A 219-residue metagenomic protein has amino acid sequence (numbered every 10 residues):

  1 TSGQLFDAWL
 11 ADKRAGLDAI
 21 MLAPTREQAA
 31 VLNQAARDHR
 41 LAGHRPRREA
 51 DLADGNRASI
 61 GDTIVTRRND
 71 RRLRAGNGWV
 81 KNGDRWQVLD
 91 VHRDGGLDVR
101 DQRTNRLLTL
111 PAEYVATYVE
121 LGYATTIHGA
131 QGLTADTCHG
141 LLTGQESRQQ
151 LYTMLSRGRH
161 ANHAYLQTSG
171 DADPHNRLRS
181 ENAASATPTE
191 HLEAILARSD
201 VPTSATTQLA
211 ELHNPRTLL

Functional and structural regions predicted by a protein language model:
T1-R106, N176, S180-L219: Conserved helicase motor core of P-loop NTPases
R100-L219: C-terminal effector modules of nucleic-acid-centric enzymes and ribosome-associated factors
